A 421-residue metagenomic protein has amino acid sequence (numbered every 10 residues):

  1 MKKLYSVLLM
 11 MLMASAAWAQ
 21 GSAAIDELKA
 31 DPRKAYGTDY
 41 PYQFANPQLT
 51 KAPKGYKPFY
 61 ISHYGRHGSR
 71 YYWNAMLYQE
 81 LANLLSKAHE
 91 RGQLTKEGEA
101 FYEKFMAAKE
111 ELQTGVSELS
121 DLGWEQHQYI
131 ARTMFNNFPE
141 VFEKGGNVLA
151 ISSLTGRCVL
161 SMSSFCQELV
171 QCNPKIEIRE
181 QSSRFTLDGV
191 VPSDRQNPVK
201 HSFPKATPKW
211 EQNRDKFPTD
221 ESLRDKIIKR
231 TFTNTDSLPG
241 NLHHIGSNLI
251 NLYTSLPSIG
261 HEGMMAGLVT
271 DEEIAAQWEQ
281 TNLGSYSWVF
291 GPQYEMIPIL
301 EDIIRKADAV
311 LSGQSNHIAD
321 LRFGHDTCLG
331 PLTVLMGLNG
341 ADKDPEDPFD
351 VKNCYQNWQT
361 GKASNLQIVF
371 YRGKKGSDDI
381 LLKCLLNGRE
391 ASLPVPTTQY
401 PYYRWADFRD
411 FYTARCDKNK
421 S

Functional and structural regions predicted by a protein language model:
M1-A23: Bacterial Sec-dependent N-terminal signal peptides
Q20-N147, S153-D320, G324-S421: Signature for phosphate-centric chemistry
